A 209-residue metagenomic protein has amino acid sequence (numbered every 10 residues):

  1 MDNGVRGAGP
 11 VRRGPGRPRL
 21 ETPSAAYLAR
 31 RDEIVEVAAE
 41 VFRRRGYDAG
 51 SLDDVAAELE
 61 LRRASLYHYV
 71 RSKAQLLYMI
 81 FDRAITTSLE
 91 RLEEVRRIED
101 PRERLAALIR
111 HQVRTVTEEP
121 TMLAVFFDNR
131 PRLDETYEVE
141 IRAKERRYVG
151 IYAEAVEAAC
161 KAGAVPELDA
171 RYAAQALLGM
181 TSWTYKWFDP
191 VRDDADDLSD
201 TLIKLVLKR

Functional and structural regions predicted by a protein language model:
M1-A29: N-terminal intrinsically disordered/low-complexity leader segments
L20, E33, V37, V41-Q75 (+1 more regions): Helix-turn-helix
Y27, V35, L77, F81 (+3 more regions): Amphipathic, non-transmembrane alpha-helical scaffold segments
M79, E93-T121, A174-L177: Hydrophobic alpha-helical connector segments
T86-L89, T136-K161, R171-Q175: Amphipathic alpha-helical packing segments from all-alpha helical-bundle domains
R114-A153, K186: Short secondary-structure transition hinges
R114-E118, E154-A158, A174-D194, K204-R209: Amphipathic C-terminal alpha-helical segment
P166, A170-A174, L198: Membrane-interface starts of transmembrane alpha-helices
